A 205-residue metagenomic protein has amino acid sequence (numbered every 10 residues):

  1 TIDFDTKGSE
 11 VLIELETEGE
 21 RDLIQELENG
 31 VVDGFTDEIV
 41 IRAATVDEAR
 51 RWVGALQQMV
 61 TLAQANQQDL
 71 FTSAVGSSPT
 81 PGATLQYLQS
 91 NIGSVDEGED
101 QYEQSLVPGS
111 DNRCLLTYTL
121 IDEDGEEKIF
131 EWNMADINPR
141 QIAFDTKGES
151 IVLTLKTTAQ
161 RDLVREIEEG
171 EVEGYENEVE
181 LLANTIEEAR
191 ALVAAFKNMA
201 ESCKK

Functional and structural regions predicted by a protein language model:
T1-D3, G54, T61-A143, A194 (+1 more regions): N-terminal secretory signal peptides
I2-S77, R140-K205: Acidic, Ser/Thr- and proline-rich intrinsically disordered linker/docking segments of eukaryotic scaffolds
